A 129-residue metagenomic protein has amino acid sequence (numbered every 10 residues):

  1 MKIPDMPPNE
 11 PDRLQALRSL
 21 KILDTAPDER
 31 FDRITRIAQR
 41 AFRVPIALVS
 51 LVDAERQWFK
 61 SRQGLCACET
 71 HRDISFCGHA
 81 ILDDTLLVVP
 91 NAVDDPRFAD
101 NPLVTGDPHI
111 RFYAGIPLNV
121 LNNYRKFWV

Functional and structural regions predicted by a protein language model:
M1-D28: Signal-transmission linkers at sensory-effector interfaces
K2, D24-Q57, R72: Helix-loop-beta substructure at the N-terminus of cytosolic sensory domains that couple signal/ligand detection
I3-E10, V44, N101, I116: Intrinsic-disorder/low-complexity coil detector
Q15-A16, P45-I46, V52, R56-R62 (+1 more regions): Regulatory sensory and allosteric helical modules in signal-transduction proteins and certain transcription factors
Q39-P45, I81-D83, L121-N123: Short, solvent-exposed loop/edge-beta patches enriched in aromatic
C77, L118-V129: Sensory-domain boundary capping and coupling elements
